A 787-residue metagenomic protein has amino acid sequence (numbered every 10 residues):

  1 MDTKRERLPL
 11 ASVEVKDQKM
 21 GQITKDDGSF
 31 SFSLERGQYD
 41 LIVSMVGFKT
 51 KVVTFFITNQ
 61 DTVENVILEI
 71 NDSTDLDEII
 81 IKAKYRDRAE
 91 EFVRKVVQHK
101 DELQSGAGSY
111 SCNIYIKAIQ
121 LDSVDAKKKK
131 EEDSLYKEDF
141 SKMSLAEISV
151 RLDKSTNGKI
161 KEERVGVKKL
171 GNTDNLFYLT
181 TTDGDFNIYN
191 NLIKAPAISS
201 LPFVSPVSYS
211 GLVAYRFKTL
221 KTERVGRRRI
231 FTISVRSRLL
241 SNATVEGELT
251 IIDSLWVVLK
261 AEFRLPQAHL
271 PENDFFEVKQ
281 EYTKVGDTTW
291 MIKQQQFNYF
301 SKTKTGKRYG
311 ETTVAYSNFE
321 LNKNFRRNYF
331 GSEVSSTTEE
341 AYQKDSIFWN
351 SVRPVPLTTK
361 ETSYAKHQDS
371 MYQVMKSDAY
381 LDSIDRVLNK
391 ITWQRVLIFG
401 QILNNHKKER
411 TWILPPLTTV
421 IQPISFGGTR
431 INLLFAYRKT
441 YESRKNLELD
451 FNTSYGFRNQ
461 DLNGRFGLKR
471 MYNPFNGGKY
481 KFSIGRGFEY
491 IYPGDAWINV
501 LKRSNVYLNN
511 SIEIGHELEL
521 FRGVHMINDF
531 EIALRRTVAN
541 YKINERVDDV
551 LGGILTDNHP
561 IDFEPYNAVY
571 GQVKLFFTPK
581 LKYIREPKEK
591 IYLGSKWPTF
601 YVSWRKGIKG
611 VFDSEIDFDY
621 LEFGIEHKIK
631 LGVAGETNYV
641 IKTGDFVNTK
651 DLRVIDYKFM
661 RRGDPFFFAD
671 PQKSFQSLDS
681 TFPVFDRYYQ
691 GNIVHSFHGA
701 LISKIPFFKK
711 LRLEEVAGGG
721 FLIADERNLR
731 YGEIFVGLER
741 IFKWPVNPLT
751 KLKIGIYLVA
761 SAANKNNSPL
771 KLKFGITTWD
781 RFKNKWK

Functional and structural regions predicted by a protein language model:
M1-L8: Structural motif
A11-V15, L41, I81, C112 (+1 more regions): Hydrophobic beta-strand segments
V15-D17, I42-T54: A short, solvent-exposed loop/turn motif at the edges and junctions of modular extracellular/periplasmic domains
Q18-S29: Short, acidic Ser/Thr/Gly-rich low-complexity loop/linker segments typical of extracellular and cell-surface proteins
F30-F32, K51, T62-E64: Short strand-edge motifs at loop-to-beta-strand transitions and within beta-strands of extracellular beta-rich domains
F56-K84: Extracellular beta-sheet/turn segments enriched in Thr/Pro/Gly and aliphatic residues
I80-I230, R236-T244, K304-G306, G310-Q422 (+7 more regions): Structured extracytoplasmic
P202, G331-K787: Exposed, low-structure sequence patches enriched in small/polar residues
